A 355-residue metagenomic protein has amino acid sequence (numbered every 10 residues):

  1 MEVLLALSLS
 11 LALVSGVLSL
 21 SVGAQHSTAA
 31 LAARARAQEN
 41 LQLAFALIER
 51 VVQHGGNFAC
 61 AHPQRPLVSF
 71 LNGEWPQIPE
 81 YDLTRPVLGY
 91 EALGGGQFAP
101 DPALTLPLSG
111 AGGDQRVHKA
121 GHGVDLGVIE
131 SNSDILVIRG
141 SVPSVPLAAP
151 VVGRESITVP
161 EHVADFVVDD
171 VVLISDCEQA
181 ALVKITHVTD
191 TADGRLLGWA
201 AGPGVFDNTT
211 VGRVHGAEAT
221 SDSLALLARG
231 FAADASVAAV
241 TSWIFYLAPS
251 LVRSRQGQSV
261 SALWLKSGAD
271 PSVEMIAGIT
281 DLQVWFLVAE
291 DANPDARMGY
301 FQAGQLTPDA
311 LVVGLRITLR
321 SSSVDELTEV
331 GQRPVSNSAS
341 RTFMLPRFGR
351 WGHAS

Functional and structural regions predicted by a protein language model:
M1-G55, A354: Aliphatic-rich helix starts adjacent to a transmembrane/signal segment
E2-A6, L41, G140-V142, T189 (+2 more regions): Short, flexible loop/turn elements at secondary-structure junctions
A6, G23, S27, Q38 (+5 more regions): Residue-level detector of functional hotspots within protein domains
H26, L43-Q64, V171, A180-T186 (+1 more regions): Alpha-helix exit/C-cap motif
A32, R36, L43, Q53-G55 (+4 more regions): Short linear sequence signals and composition-biased patches located at protein termini or domain-edge surfaces
G94-E218, D222: Autoprocessing Asn-cyclization modules and mimics
